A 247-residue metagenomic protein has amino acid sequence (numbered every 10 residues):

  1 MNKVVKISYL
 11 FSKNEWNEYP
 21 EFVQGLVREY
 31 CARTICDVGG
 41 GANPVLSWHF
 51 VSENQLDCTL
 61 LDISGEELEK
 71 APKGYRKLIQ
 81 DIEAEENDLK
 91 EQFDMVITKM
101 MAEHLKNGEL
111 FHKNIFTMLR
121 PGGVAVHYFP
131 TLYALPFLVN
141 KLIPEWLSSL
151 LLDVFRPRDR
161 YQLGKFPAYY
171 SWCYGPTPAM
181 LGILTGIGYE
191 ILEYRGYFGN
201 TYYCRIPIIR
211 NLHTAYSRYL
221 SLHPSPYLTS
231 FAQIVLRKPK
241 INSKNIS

Functional and structural regions predicted by a protein language model:
M1-E91, M95, H112, T229-Q233 (+1 more regions): Conserved N-terminal segment of class I S-adenosyl-L-methionine
R33, G122-G123: Surface-exposed loop/turn positions
P72, K106, R120: Short conserved AdoMet
A84, E103, A134: Active-site micro-motifs of SAM-dependent methyltransferase domains
M95-K106: A short SAM/SAH-binding and catalytic strip from SAM-dependent methyltransferases
K106-N114, V124-I241: S-adenosyl-L-methionine-dependent methyltransferase catalytic module, highlighting the catalytic core
